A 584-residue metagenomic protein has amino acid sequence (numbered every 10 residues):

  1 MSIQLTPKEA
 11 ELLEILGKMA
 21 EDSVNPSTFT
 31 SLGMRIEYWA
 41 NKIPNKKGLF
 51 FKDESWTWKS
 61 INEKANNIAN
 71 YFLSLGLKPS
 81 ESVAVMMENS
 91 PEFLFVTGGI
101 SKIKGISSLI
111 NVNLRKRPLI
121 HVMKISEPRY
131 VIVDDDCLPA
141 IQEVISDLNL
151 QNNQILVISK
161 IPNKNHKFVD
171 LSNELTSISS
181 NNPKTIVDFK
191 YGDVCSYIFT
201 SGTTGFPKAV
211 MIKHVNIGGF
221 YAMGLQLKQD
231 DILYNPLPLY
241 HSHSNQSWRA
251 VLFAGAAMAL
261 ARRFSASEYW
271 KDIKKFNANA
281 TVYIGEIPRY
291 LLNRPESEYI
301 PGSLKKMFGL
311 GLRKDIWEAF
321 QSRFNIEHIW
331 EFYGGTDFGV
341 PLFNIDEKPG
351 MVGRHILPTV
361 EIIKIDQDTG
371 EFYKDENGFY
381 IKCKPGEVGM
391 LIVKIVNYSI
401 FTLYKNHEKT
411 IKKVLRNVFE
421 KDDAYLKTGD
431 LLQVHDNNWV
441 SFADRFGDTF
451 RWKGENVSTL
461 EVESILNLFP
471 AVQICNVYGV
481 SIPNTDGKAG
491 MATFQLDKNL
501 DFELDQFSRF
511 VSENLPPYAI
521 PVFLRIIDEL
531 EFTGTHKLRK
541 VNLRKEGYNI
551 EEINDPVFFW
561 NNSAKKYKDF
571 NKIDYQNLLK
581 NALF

Functional and structural regions predicted by a protein language model:
V24-T28, G33-E37, N45-G98, R115-I120 (+3 more regions): Conserved AMP-binding/adenylate-forming core of the ANL superfamily
T57-K59, D188, C195-G218: Conserved AMP-binding A3 loop
N62-I68, Y191, V210-Q229, P236 (+2 more regions): Conserved structural elements of the adenylate-forming
N89, V157, P162, S177-F199 (+2 more regions): Conserved pre-ATP/AMP-binding loop-to-beta segment of ANL
F93, L114-K124, V131-V133, G334 (+4 more regions): AMP-binding/adenylate-forming catalytic core of the ANL superfamily
K104, G218-I232, Y240-A280, R294: Conserved AMP-binding/adenylation subdomain of ANL enzymes
F253, K275-Y283, L292-I365, I400 (+1 more regions): Gly/Ser/Thr-rich phosphate-binding loop
N476-I482, M491-Q495, F507-F584: Conserved C-terminal "lid"/linker of ANL adenylate-forming enzymes
